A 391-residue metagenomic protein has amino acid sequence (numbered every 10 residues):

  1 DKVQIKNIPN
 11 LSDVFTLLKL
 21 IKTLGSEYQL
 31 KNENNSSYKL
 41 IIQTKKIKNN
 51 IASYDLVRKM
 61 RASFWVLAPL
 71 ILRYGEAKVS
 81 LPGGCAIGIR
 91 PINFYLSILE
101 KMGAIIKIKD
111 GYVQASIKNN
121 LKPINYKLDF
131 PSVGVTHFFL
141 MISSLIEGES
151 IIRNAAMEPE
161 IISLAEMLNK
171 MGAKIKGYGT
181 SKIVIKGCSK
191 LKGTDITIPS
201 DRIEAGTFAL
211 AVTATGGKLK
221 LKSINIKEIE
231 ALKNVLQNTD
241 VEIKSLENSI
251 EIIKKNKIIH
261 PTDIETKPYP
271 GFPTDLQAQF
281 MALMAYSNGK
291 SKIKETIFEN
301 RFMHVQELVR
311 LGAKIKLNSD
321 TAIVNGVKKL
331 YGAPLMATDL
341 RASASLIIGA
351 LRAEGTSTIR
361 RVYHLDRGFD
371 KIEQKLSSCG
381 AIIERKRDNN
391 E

Functional and structural regions predicted by a protein language model:
D1-E391: Short, structured segments at the rim of ligand-binding sites
